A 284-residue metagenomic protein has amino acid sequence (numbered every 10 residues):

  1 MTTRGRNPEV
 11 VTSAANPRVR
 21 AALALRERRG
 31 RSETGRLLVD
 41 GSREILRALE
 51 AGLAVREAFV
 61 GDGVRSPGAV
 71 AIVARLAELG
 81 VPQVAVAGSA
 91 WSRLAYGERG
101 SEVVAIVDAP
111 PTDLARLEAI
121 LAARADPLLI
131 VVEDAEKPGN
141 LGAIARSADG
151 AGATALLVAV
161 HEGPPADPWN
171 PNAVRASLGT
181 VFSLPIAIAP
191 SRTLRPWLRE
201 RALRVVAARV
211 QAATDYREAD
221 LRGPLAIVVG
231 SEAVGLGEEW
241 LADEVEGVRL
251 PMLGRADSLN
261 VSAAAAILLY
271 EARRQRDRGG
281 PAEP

Functional and structural regions predicted by a protein language model:
M1-E98, P284: N-terminal positively charged helical leader segments and presequences
R6-P8, E50, E78, I106-A212: RNA substrate-binding interface of SAM-dependent RNA methyltransferases
R28, E118-I130, D243-M252: Glycine/charged-rich beta-loop-alpha catalytic/anionic-binding loops adjacent to active sites
G41, E136-A143, L259-A264: Amphipathic alpha-helical repeat scaffolds
G63-R65, A90, P110, V210-A213 (+1 more regions): Short glycine-rich anion-binding loops that position phosphate/pyrophosphate groups of nucleotides and phosphorylated
A105, S147-A151, P165-T180, E238-P284: Structured adenosyl-cofactor binding patch, chiefly the S-adenosyl-L-methionine
V206-G254: Active-site/ligand-binding-proximal alpha/beta "capping" segment
